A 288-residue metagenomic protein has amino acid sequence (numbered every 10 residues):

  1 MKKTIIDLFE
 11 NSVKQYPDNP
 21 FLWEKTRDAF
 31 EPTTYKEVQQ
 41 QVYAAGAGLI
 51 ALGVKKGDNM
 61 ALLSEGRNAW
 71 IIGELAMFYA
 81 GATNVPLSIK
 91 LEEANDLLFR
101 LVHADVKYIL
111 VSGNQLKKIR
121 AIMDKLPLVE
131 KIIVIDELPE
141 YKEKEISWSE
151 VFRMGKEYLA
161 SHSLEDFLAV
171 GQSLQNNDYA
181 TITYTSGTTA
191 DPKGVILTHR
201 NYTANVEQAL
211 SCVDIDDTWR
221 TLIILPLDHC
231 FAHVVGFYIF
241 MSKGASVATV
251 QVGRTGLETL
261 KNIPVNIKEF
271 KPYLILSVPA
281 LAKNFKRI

Functional and structural regions predicted by a protein language model:
L8-T33, E140, T189: AMP-dependent adenylate-forming
P17-P20, S149-Y184, D191, D214-R220: Conserved pre-ATP/AMP-binding loop-to-beta segment of ANL
F21-R67, I71-L75, E92-L98, S147-F152 (+1 more regions): Conserved AMP-binding/adenylate-forming core of the ANL superfamily
P32-K36, A180-V206: Conserved AMP-binding A3 loop
D58-N59, E65-V85, I89-E93, V102-Y108 (+2 more regions): A short helix-loop-beta submotif of the ANL/AMP-binding
S64-E65, V85-F99, G113-Q115, V247-E269: ATP-dependent adenylate-forming carboxylate-activation enzymes
Y79-G155: Structural core segment of the AMP-binding/adenylate-forming
T203-L222, L227-I288: Conserved AMP-binding/adenylation subdomain of ANL enzymes
